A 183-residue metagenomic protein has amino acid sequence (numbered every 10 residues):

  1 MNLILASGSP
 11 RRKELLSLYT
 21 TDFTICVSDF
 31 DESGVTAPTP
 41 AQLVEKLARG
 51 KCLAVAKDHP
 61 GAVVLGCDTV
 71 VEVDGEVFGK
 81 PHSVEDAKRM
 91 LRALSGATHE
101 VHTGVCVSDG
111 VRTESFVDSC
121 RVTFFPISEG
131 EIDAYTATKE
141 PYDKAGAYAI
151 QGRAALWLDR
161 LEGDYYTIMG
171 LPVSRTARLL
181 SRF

Functional and structural regions predicted by a protein language model:
M1-T21: N-terminal beta1-alpha1 ligand-phosphate binding loop
N2-I4, A37-F183: Anionic-ligand binding patches
S7-S9, S28, S95: Short linear Ser/Thr-Pro motifs
P10, F30, V173: Short, glycine/serine-rich, charged loops/turns that create anion-binding and catalytic segments at active sites
E14-L18, V35-T36, K57-D58: Short loop/helix-cap segments at secondary-structure boundaries that form the rim of catalytic
T21-D22, A149: A generic short alpha-helical patch detector that favors 3-5-residue windows in or near N-terminal regions
D22-F23, Y142: Residue-level detector of short coil/turn "hinge" positions at structural boundaries
T24-S33: A short beta-strand-loop structural module common to alpha/beta enzyme folds
